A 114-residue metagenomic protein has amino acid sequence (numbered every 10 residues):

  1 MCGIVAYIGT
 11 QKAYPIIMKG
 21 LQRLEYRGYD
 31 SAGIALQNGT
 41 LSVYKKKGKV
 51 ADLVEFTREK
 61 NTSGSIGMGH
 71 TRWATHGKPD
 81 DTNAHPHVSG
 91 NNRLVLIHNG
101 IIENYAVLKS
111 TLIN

Functional and structural regions predicted by a protein language model:
M1-A106, T111-N114: N-terminal glutamine amidotransferase
